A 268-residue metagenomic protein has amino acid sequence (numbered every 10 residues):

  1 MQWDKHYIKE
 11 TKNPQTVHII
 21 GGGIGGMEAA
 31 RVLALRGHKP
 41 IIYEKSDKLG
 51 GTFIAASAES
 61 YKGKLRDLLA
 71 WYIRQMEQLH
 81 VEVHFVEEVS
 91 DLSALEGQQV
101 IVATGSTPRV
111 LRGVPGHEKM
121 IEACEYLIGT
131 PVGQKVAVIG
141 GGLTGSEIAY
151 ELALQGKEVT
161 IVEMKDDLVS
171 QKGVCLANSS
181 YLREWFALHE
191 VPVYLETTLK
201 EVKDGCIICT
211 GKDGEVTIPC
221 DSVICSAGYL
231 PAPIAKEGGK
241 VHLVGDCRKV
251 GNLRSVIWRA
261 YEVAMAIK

Functional and structural regions predicted by a protein language model:
M1-T11, R74-E77, H84-V86, T104-Q155 (+1 more regions): Glycine-rich dinucleotide-binding loop and its adjacent helix/turn
T16-I41, L143-Q155: N-terminal Rossmann-like FAD-binding beta1-loop-alpha1 element of flavoenzymes
G23-G25, K48, S106, G142-T144 (+2 more regions): Residue-level detector of alpha-helix initiation sites
I42-L79, E151-T198: Rossmann-like dinucleotide-binding cores of NAD(P)H-dependent redox enzymes
H84-L95, T107, L195-C206: A conserved short coil-to-beta-strand element within the FAD-binding core of flavoproteins
G97-V110, Y126, C220-A232: Glycine-/small-residue-rich beta->alpha transition segments that form the dinucleotide
S146-I148, V169-N178, L243-K268: A conserved FAD-binding loop/helix module that cradles the flavin
G205-G245, K249-V263: C-terminal catalytic lobe of FAD-dependent flavoproteins
